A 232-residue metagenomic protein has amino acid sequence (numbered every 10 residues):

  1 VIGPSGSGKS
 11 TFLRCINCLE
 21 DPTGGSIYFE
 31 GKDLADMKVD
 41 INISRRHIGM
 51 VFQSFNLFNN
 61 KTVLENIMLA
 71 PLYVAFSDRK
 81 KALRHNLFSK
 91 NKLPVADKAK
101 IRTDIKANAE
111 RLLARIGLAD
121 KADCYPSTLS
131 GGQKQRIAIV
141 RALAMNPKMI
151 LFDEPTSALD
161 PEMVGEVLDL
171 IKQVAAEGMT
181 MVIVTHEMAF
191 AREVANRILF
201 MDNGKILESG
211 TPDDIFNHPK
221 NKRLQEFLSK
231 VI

Functional and structural regions predicted by a protein language model:
V1-P212: ABC family nucleotide-binding domain
D202-N203, L207-S209, D213-I232: C-terminal boundary and immediately downstream tail of ABC-type ATPase nucleotide-binding domains
